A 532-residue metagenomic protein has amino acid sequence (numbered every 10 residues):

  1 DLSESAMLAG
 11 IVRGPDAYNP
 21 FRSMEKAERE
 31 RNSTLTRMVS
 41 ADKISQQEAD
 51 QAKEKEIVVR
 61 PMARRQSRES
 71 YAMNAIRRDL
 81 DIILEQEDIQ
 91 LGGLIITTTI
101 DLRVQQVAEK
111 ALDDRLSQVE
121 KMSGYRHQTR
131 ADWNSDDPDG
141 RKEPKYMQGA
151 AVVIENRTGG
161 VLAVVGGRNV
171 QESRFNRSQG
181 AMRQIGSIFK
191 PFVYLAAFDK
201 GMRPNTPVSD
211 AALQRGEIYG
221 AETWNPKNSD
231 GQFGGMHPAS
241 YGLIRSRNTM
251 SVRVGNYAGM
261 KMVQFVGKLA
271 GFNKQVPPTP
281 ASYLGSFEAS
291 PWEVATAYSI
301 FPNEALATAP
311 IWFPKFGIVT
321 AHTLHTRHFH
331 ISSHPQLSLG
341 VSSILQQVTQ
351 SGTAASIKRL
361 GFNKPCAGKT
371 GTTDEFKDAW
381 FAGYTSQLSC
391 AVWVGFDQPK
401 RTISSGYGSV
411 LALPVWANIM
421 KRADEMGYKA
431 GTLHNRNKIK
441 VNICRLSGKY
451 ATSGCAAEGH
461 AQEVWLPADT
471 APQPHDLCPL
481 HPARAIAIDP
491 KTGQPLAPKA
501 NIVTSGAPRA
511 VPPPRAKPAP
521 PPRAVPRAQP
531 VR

Functional and structural regions predicted by a protein language model:
D1, R103-E155, S240-L243, N256: Beta-lactamase-like hydrolase cores
L2-A111, V165, K268-L269, N273 (+2 more regions): Non-catalytic, structured segments within soluble enzyme domains
G14-E25, T34-L35, V39, V58-S67 (+8 more regions): Second-shell loop/turn segments in exported
S33, M38, A108, T158-G159 (+5 more regions): Active-site SXXK
E56-I57, P61, L269-H328, S332 (+3 more regions): Active-site-proximal helix/loop microenvironment of the serine DD-peptidase/beta-lactamase transpeptidase fold
M62-R68, R78, M202-V263, T279 (+3 more regions): Conserved catalytic neighborhood of penicillin-recognizing serine enzymes
N74-L84, D88, K145-Q184, F192-A196 (+6 more regions): Active-site beta-strand/loop architecture of penicillin-binding DD-peptidases
A212, G216-W224, S229, P280-A281 (+2 more regions): Soluble, non-transmembrane domains of envelope/secretory-pathway proteins that act on or interact with carbohydrate
